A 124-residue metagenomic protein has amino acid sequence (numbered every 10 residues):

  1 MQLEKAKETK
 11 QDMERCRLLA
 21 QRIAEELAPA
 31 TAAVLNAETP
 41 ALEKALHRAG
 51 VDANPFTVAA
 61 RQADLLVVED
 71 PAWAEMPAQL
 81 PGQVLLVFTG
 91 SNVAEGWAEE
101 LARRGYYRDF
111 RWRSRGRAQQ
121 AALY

Functional and structural regions predicted by a protein language model:
M1-Q11: Class I SAM-dependent transferase core
T9-T31: Conserved alpha-helix/loop element of class I SAM-dependent methyltransferases that forms part of the SAM/SAH-binding
A28-P40: Conserved class I S-adenosyl-L-methionine
T39-V51: Conserved SAM-binding loop of SAM-dependent methyltransferases across substrates and taxa, primarily the Class I
D52-A63: Short acidic low-complexity segments
P71-Q79, V93: A short, conserved alpha-helix within the catalytic core of class I
G82-N92: Conserved beta-strand signature within the Rossmann-like core of class I S-adenosyl-L-methionine
G105-R117: Conserved S-adenosyl-L-methionine
